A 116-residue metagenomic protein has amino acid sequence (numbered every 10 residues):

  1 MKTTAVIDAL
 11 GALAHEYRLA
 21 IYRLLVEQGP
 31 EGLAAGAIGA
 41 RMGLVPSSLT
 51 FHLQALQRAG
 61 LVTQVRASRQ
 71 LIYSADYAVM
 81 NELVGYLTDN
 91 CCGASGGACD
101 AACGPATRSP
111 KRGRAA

Functional and structural regions predicted by a protein language model:
M1-A5, R23-E27, Y77-A116: Amphipathic alpha-helical dimerization/coiled-coil segments that flank or bridge DNA-binding/regulatory modules
T4-A5, G11-V45, A67-V79: N-terminal helix-turn-helix DNA-binding core of bacterial DNA-binding proteins
D8, R58-A59: A generic local structural motif
Y17, G32-L33, L49, A94 (+1 more regions): Secondary-structure transition/capping residues
A40, Q57-R58: Alpha-helical residues within the helix-turn-helix
V45-P46, T50-H52: Short coil turns linking two alpha-helices in DNA-binding domains
